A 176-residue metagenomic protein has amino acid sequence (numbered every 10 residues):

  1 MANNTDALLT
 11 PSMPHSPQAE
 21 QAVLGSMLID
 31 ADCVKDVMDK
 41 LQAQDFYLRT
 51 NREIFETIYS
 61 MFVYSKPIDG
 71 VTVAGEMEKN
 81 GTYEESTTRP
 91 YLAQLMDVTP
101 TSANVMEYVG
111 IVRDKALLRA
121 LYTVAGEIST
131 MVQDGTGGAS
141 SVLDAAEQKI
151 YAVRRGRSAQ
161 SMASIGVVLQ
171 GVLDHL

Functional and structural regions predicted by a protein language model:
M1-A116: Noncatalytic partner-interaction/assembly domains of nucleic-acid and motor enzyme complexes, especially the accessory
N3-N4, T136, M162: Conserved catalytic-core motifs characterized by acidic clusters
T57, V124, K149, V172-H175: A ubiquitous structural signal for well-ordered alpha-helices
R89-A159: Extended, charged alpha-helical coiled-coil/arm scaffolds that mediate oligomerization and mechanical coupling in large
Q160-L176: The Walker A/P-loop phosphate-binding site
